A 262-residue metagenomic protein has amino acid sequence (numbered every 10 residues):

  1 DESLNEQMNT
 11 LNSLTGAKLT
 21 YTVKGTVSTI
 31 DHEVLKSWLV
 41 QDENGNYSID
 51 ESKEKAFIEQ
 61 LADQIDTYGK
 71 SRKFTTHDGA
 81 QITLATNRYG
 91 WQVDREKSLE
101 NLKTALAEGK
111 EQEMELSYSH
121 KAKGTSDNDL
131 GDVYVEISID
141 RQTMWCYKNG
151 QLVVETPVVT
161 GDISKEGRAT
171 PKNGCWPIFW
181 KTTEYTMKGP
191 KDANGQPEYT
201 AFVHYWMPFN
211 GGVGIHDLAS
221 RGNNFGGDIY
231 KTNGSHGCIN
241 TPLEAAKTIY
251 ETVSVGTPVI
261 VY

Functional and structural regions predicted by a protein language model:
D1-W176, W180-Y199, Y205, V253-V255 (+1 more regions): Surface-exposed, secretory/extracytoplasmic low-complexity segments enriched in Ser/Thr/Asn/Gly/Pro
A56, P171, G189-Y262: Exported/periplasmic cell-wall-interacting domains
